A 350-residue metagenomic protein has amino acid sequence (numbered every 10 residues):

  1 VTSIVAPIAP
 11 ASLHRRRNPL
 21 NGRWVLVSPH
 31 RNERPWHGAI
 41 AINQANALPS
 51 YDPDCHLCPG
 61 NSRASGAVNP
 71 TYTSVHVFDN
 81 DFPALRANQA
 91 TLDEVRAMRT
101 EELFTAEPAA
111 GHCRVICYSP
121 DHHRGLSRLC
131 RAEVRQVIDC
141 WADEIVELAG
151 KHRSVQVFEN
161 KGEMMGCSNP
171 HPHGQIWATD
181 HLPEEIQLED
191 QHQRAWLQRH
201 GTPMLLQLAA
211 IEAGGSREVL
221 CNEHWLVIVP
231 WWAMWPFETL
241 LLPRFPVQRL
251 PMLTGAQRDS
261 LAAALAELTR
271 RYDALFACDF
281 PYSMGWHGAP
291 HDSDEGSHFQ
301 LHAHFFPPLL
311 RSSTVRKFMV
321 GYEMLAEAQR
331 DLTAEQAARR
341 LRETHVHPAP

Functional and structural regions predicted by a protein language model:
V1-H171, W177-Q248, A256, T269-R270 (+3 more regions): Active-site microenvironments that recognize anionic phosphate/pyrophosphate groups
P251: Active-site lid/adjacent beta-loop-alpha segment flanking the redox-cofactor pocket in flavoenzymes
S260-D279: Extended C-terminal subregions enriched in glycine
